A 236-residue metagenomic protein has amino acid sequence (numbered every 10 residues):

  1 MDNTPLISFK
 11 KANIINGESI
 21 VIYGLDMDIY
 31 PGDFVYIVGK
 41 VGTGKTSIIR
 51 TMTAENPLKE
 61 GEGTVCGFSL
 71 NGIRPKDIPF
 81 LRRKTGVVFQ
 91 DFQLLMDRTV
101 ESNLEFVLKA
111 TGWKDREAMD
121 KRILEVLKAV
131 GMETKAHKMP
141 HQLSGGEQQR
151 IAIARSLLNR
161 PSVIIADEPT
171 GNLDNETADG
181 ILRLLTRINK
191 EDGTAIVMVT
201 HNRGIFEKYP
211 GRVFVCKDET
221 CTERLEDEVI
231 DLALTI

Functional and structural regions predicted by a protein language model:
T53: Helix-to-loop junction immediately C-terminal to a conserved catalytic motif
G61-L70: Conserved ABC transporter NBD signature motif
L70-G86: ABC ATPase NBD coupling module
D97-F106: Short coil-to-helix segment of the ABC ATPase nucleotide-binding domain corresponding to the Q-loop/switch region
M139-Q149: Conserved ABC ATPase signature
L158-S162: A short, proline-enriched helix->beta-strand linker immediately N-terminal to the Walker B motif in ABC-type P-loop
I164-D167: Catalytic Walker B motif of ABC-type/P-loop ATPase nucleotide-binding domains
